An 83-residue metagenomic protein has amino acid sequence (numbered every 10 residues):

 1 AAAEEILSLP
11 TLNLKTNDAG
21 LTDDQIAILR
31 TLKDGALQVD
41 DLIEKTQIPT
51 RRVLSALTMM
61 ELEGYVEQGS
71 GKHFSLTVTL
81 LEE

Functional and structural regions predicted by a protein language model:
A1-E83: Glycine-biased, small-residue-rich flexible motifs in mid-sequence functional cores and linkers
